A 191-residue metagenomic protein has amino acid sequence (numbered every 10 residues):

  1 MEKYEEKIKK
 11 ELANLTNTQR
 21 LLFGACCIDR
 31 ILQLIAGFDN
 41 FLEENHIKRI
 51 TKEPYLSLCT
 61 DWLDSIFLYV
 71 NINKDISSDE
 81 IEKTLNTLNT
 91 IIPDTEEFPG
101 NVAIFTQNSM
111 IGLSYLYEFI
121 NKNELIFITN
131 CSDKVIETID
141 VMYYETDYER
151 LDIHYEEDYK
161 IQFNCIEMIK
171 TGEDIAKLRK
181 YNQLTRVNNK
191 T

Functional and structural regions predicted by a protein language model:
E2-E6, N17-H154, C165: Structured binding/interaction patches within domain cores
D133-T191: C-terminal auxiliary extensions adjacent to catalytic cores
